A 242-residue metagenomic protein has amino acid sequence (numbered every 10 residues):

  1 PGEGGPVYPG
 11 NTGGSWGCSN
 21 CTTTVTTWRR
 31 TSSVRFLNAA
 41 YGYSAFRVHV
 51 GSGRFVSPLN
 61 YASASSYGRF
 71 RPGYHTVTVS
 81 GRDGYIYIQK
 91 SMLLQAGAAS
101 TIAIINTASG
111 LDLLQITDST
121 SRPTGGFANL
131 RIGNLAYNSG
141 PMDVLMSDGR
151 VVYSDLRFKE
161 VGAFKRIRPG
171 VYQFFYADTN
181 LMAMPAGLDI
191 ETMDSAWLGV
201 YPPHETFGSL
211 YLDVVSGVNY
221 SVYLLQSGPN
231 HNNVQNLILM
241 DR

Functional and structural regions predicted by a protein language model:
P1-R242: Intrinsically disordered, low-complexity polar regions and short flexible loop motifs
